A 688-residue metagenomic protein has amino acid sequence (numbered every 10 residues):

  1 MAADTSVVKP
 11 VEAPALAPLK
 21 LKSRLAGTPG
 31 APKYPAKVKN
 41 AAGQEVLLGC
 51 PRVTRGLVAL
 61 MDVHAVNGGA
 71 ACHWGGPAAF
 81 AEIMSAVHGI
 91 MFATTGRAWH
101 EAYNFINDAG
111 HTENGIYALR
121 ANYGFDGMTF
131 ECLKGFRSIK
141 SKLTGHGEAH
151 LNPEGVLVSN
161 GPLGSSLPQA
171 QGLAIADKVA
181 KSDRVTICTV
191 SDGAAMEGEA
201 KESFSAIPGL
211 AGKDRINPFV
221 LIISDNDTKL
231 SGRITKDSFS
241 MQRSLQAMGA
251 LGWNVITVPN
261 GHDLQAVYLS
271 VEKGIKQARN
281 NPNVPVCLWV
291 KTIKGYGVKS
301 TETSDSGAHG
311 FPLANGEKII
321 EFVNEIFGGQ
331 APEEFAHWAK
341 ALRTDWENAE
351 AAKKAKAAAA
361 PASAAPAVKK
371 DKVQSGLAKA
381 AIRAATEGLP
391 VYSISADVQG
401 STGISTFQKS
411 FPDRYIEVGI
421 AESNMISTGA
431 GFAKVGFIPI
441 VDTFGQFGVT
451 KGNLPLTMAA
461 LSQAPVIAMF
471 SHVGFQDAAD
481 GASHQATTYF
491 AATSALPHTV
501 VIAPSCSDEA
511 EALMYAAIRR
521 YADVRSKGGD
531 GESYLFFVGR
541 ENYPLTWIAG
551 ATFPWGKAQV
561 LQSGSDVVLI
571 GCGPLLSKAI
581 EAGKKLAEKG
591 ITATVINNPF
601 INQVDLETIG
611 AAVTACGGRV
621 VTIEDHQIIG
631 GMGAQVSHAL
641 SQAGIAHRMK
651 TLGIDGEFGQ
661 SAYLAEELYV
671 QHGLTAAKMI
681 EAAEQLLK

Functional and structural regions predicted by a protein language model:
M1-A86, A194-E197, P218-V220, D227 (+6 more regions): Conserved acidic/glycine
C50, V58-D62, G68, G76-G212 (+1 more regions): Cofactor-binding active-site loop characterized by glycine-rich and histidine/acidic residues
T94, G147-G328, L496-G618, I623: Glycine-rich ThDP/TPP pyrophosphate-binding loop and its adjacent helix/strand module within ThDP-dependent enzymes
A109-E113, V190-E197, I223-K229, G261-L264 (+10 more regions): Acidic, glycine-rich active-site loops and adjacent beta-strand->loop/helix elements that engage anionic groups
G110-H111, K134-K142, S395-S401, I420-N424 (+5 more regions): Short glycine-enriched loops at secondary-structure junctions
M128-T144, K229-I234, A421-S423, D477: Active-site-proximal gating segment of KS-fold condensing enzymes and close homologs
E148-P218, Q399-F475, Q485-T488, E607: Thiamine diphosphate
S203, P455, M632-S641: Short Gly/Thr/Asp-enriched flexible loops that form oxyanion-binding sites at enzyme active sites
